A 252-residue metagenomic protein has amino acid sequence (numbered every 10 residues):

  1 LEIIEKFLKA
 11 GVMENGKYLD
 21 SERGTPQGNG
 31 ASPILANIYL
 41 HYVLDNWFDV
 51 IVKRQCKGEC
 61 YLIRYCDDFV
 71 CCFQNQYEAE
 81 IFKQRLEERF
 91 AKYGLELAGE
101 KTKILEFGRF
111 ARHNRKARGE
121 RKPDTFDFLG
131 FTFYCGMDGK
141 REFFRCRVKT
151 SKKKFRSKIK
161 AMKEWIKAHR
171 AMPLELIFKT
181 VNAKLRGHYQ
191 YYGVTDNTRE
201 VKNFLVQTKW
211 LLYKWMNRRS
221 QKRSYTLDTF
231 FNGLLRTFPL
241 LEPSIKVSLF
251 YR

Functional and structural regions predicted by a protein language model:
L1-R252: Non-catalytic terminal/accessory segments
